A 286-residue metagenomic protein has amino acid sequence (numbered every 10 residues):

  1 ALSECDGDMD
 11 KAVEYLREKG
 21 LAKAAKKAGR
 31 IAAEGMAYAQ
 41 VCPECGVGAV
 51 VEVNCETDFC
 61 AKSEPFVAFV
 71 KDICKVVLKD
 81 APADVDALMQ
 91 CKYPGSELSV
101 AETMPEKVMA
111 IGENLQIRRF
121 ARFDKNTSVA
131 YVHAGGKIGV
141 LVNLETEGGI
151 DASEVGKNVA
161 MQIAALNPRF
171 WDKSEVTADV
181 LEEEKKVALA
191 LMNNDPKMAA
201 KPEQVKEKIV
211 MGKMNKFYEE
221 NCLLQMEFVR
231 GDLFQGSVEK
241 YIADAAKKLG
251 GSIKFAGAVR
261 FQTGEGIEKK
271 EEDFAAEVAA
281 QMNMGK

Functional and structural regions predicted by a protein language model:
A1-K286: N-terminal assembly/interaction segments in proteins that build large macromolecular machines
